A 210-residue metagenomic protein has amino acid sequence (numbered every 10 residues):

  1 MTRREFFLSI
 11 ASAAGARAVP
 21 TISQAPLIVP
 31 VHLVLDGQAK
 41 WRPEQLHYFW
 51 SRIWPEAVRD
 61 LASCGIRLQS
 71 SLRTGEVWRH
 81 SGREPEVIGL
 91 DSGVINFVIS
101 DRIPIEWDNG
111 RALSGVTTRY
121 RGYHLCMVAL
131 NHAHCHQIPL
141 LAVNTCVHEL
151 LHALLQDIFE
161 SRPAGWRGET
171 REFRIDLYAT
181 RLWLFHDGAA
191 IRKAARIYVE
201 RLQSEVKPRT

Functional and structural regions predicted by a protein language model:
M1-A14: N-terminal secretory signal peptides and thylakoid transit peptides that target proteins across membranes
T2, R42, L46, L184-H186: Helix N-cap and loop-to-helix transition residues
R4-E5, A18, A112, L182 (+1 more regions): Positively charged, low-complexity intrinsically disordered regions
F7-L8, A18-E106, F159-R162, V199 (+1 more regions): Propeptide-to-catalytic entry region of secreted or membrane-anchored zinc metalloproteases
G15-A18, W78, N96, L113 (+4 more regions): Polar low-complexity intrinsically disordered regions enriched in Ser/Thr and small residues
I88-P163: Active-site-proximal segment of zinc-dependent metalloprotease catalytic domains
H132-T210: The catalytic-center signature of Zn2+-dependent metalloproteases
